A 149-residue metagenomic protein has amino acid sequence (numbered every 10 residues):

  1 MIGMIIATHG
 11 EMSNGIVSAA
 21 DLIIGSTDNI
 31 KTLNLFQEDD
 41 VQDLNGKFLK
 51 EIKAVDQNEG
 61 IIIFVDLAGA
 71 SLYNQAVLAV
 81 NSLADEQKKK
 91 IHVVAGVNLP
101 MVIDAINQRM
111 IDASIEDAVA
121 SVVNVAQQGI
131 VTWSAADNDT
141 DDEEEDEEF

Functional and structural regions predicted by a protein language model:
I2-F149: N-terminal loops that bind phosphate or other acidic moieties and the adjacent beta-alpha structural core
